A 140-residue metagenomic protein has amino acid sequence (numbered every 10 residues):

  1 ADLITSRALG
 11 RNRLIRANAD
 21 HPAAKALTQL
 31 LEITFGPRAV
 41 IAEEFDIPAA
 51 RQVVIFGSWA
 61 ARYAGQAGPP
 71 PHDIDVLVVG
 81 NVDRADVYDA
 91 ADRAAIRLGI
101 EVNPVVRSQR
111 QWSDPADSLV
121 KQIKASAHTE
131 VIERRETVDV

Functional and structural regions predicted by a protein language model:
A1-Q52, A60-P71, G80-V140: Catalytic core of pol beta-like nucleotidyltransferases
